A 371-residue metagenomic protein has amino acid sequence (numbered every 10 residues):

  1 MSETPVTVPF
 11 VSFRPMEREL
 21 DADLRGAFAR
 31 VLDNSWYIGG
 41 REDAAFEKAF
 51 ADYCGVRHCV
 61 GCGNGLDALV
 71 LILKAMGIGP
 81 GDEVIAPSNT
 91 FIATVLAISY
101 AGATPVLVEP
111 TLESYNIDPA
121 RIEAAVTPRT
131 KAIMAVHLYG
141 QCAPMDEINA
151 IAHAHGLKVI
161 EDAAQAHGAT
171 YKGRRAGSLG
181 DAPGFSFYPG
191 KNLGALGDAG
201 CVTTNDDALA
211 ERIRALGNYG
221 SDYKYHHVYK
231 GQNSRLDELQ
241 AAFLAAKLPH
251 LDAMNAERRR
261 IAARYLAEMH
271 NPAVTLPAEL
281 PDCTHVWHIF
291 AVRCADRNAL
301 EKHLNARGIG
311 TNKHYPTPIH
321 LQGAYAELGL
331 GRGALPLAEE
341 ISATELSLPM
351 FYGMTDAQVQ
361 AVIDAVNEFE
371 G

Functional and structural regions predicted by a protein language model:
S2-E3, R14, G26, R41-K48 (+7 more regions): PLP-dependent aminotransferase class I/II
E3-V6, P15-Y37: Glycine-rich phosphate-binding segment of PLP-dependent enzymes
S35-E83, L96-A101, L107-E109, R174: Phosphate-binding glycine-rich loop
V60, I85, V106, V159-I160 (+3 more regions): Structural detector of well-ordered beta-strand residues that form the stable sheet scaffold of enzyme domains
K74-A163, T170: PLP-dependent aminotransferase-like
L96-I98, I151, R175, N192 (+1 more regions): Hydrophobic/aromatic ligand-binding patch that stacks against planar heteroaromatic rings of cofactors or nucleotides
E161-L196, K224-V228: Conserved active-site segment immediately N-terminal to the catalytic lysine that forms the internal aldimine
F185-S186, G200-N205, A245: Short beta-strand-to-turn element immediately C-terminal to the catalytic PLP-Schiff-base lysine in fold type I
